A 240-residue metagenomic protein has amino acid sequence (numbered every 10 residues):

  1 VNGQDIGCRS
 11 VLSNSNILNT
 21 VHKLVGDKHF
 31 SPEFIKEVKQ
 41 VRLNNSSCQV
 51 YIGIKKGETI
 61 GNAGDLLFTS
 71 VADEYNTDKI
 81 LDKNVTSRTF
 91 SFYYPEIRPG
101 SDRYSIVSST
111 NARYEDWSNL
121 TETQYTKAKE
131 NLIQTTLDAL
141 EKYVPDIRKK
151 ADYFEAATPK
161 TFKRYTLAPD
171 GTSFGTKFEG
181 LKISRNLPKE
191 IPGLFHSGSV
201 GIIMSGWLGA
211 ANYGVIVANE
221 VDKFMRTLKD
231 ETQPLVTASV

Functional and structural regions predicted by a protein language model:
V1-G100: Mid-domain catalytic core of redox enzymes that form a hydrophobic substrate pocket/lid adjacent to a catalytic redox
G7, R103, I191-P192: Short coil/turn connectors at secondary-structure junctions
L12, I52, S108, L140 (+3 more regions): Hydrophobic, well-ordered secondary-structure elements that form the walls of internal hydrophobic environments
S47, D116-Q124, H196-I202: Glycine- and acidic
K55-A157: C-terminal segments that line or cap access tunnels to active or ligand-binding sites in enzymes and enzyme-associated
K142-M204: A glycine-rich dinucleotide-binding beta-alpha-beta segment and adjacent secondary-structure elements that constitute
S199-M225: A conserved FAD-binding loop/helix module that cradles the flavin
D222-V240: Active-site-proximal substrate-binding core of FAD-dependent oxidoreductases
